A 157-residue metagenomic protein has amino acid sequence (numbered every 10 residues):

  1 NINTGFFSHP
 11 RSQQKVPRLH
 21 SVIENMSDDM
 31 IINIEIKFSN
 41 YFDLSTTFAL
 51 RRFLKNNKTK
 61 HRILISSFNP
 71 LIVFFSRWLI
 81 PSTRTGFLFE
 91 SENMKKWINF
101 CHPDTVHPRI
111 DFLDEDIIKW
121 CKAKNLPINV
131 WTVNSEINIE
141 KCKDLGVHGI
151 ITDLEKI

Functional and structural regions predicted by a protein language model:
N1-R84, P108: Metal-dependent phosphodiesterase/phospholipase catalytic core, i.e., the His/Asp/Glu-rich active-site region
H9, G86-I157: C-terminal active-site rim and adjoining tail of enzyme catalytic domains
